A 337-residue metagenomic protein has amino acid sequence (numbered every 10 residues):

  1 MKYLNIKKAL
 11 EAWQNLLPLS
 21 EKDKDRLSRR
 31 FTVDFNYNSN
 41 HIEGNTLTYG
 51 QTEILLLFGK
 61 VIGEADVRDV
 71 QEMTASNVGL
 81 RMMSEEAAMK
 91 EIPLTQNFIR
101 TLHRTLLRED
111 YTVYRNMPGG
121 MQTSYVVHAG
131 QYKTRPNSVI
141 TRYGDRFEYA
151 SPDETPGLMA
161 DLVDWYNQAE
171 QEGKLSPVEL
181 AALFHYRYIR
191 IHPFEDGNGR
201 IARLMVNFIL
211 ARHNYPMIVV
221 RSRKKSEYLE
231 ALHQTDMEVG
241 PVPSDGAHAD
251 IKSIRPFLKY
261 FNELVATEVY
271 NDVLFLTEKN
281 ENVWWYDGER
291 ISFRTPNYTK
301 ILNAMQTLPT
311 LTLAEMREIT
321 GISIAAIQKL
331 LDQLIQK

Functional and structural regions predicted by a protein language model:
M1-D196, R200-K337: FIC/Doc superfamily catalytic core
